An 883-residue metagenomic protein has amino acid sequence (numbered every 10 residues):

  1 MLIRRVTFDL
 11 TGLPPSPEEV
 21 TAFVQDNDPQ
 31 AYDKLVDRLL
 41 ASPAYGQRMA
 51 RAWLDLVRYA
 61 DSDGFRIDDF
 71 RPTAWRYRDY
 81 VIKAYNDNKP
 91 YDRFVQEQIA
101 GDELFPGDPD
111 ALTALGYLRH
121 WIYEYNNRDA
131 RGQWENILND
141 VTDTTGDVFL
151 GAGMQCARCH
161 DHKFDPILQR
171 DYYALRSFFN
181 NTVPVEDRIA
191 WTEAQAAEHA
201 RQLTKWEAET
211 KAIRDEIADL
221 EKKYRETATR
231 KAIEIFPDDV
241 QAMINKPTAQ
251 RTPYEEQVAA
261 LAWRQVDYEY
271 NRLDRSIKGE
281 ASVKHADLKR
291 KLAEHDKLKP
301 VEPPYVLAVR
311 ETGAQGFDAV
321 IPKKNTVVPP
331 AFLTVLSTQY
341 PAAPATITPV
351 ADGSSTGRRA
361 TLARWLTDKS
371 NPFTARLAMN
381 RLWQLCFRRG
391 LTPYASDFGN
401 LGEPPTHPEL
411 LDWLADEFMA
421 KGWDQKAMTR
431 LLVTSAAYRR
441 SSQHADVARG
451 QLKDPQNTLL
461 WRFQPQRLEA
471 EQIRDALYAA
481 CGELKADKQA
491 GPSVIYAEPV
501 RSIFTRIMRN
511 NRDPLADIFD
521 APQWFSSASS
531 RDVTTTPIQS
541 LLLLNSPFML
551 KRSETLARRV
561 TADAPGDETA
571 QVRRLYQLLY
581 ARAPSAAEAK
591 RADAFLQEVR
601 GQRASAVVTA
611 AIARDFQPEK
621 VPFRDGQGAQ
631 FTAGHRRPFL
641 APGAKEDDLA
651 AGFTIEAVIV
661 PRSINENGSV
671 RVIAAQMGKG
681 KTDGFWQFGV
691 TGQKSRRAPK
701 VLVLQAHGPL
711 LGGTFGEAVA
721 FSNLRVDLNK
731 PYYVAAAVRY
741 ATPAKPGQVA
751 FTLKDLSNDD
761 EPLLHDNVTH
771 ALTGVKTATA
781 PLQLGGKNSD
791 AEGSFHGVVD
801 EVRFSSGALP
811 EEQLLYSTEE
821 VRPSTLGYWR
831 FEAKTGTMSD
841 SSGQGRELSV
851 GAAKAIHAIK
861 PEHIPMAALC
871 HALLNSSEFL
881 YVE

Functional and structural regions predicted by a protein language model:
M1-R4, D9, L13-A44, Y59-P106 (+10 more regions): Primarily short, surface-exposed interaction patches in extracytoplasmic proteins
R5, T11, P15-P17, A111-N136 (+7 more regions): Solvent-exposed helix-loop boundary motif
P17, S62-D63, N126-R128, R512-P514 (+3 more regions): Short, solvent-exposed loop/turn elements at domain surfaces
E103-K211, R512, A516, A528-R531 (+1 more regions): Sequence context surrounding c-type heme c attachment/ligation sites in exported
L220-N245, A249-Q250: Extended alpha-helical coiled-coil "stalk/arm" regions that act as elongated linkers or oligomerization scaffolds
V301, L477, A606-M866, F879: Extracellular glycan-associated modules
L869: Globin-like tetrapyrrole-binding proteins
